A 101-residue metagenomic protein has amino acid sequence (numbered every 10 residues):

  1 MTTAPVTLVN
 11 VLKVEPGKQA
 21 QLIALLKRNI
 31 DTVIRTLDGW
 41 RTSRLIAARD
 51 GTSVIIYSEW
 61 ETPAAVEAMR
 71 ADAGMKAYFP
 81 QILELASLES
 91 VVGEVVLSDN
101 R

Functional and structural regions predicted by a protein language model:
M1-V6, K13, R41-T52, Y78-R101: Glycine-rich beta-strand-turn "strand-cap" elements at beta-sheet edges
T7, L25-N29: A generic structural signal for ordered secondary structure
V11-K13, Y57-E59: Short hydrophobic/aromatic beta-strand micro-patches that form the beta-sheet surface supporting nucleotide- or nucleic
K13-L25: Short, surface-exposed ligand-recognition loops at beta-strand->loop->(often short) alpha-helix junctions that present
P16, R49, A64: Feature marks short, surface-exposed loop/turn motifs that line or immediately flank catalytic pockets and channel
A20-L22, S53-I55, V66-A68, N100: Short acidic, gly/pro-rich beta-turn/loop elements at beta-sheet edges and active-site/ligand-binding grooves
R28-R41, E59-V92: An amphipathic, aromatic/His-enriched active-site/gating alpha helix that lines ligand/cofactor pockets
